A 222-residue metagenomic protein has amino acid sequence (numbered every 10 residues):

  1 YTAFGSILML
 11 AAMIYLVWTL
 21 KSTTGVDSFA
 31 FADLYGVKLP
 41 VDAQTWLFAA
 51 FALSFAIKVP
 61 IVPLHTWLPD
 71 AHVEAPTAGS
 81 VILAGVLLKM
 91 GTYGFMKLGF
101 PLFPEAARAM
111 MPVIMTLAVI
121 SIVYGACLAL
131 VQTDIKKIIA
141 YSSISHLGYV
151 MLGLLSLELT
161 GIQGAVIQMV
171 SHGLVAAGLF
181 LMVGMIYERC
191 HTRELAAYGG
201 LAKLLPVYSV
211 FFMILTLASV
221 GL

Functional and structural regions predicted by a protein language model:
Y1-L222: Hydrophobic transmembrane alpha-helices and their helix-loop junctions in integral membrane proteins
